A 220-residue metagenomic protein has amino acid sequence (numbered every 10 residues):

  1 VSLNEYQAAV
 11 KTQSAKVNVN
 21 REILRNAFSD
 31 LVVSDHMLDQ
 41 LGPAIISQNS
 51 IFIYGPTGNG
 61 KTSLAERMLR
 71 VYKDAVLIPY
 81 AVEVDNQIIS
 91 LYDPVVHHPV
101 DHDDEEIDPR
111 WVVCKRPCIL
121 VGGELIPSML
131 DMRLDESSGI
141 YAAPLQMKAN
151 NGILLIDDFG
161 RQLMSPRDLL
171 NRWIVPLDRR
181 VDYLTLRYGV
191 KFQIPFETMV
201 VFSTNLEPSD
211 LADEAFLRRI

Functional and structural regions predicted by a protein language model:
A8-L38: Dynamic helix-loop-helix/coil hinge segments at AAA+ ATPase domain boundaries and subdomain interfaces
S29-F202: Conserved ASCE/P-loop NTPase catalytic core
R161, P208-A212: Conserved H-loop
R172, A212-I220: A short helix-turn-beta junction within AAA+ P-loop NTPase domains corresponding to the substrate/partner-engaging
N205: Conserved H-loop
